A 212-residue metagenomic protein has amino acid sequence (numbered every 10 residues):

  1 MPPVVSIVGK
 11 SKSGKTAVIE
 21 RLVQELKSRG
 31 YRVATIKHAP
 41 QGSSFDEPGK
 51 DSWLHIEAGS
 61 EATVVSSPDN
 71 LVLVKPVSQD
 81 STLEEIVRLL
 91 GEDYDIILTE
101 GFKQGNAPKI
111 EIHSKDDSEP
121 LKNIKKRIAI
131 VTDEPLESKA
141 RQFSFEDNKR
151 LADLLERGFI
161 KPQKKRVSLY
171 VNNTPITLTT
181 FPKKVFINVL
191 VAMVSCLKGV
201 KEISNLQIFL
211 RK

Functional and structural regions predicted by a protein language model:
V4: Walker A (P-loop) ATP-phosphate-binding motif of ABC ATPase nucleotide-binding domains
I7: Hydrophobic anchor at the beta1->P-loop junction of P-loop NTPases
K10: P-loop (Walker A) phosphate-binding loop of NTP-binding proteins
K15: Conserved lysine of the Walker
R21-Q79: N-terminal phosphate/diphosphate-binding loop that engages ATP/GTP or pyrophosphate donors across diverse enzyme folds
T35-I36, T99-E100, N106-S114, E119-A140 (+1 more regions): Conserved beta-strand/loop subsegment of P-loop NTPase cores
K75-G105: Phosphate-binding/switch loop-helix module in NTP-utilizing enzymes
E92-I96, R127-D133, S138-K212: C-terminal accessory "lid"/substrate-recognition subdomains
